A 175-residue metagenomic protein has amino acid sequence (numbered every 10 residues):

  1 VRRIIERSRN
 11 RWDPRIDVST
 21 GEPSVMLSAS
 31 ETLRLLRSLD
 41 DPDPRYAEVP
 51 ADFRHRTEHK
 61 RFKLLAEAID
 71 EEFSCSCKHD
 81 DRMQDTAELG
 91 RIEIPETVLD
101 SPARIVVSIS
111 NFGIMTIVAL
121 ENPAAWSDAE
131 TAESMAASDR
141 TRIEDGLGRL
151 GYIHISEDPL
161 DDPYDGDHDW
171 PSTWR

Functional and structural regions predicted by a protein language model:
V1-P23: N-terminal amphipathic/basic-hydrophobic helices that include classical n-h-c signal peptides and signal-anchor
G21-R175: Hydrophobic alpha-helical segments that drive targeting, anchoring, or assembly
